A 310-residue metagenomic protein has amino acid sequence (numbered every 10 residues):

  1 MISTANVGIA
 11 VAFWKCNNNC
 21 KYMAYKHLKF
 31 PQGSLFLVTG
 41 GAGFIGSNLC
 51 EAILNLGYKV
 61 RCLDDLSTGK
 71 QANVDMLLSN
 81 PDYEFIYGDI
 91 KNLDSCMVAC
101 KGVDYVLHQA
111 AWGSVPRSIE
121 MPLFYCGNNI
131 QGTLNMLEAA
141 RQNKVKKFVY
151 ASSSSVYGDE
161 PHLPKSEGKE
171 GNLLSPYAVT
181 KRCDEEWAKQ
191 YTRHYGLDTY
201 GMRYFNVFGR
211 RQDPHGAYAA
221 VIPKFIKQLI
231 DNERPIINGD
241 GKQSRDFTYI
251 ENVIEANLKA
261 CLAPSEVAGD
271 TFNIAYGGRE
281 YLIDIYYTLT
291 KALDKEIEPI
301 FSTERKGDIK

Functional and structural regions predicted by a protein language model:
M1-A24: N-terminal [4Fe-4S]-dependent radical SAM core
A10, F85, T199-G201, T271 (+1 more regions): Conserved beta-strand scaffold positions in the cores of enzyme catalytic domains, especially in NTP/NDP-utilizing
M23-V207, C261: N-terminal Rossmann-like NAD(P)+-binding domain of SDR-like oxidoreductases, especially those catalyzing
Y25-F30, F36, L49-N55, G88-K91 (+1 more regions): C-terminal substrate-binding subdomain of Rossmann-fold SDR/epimerase-dehydratase oxidoreductases
D94-M97, D104, P116, L123 (+7 more regions): Residues in well-ordered alpha-helical elements
H108-Q109, Q212, Q228, Q243: Glutamine-centric residue-chemistry signal
C126, L174-E185, G216-P223, F247 (+1 more regions): Short-chain dehydrogenase/reductase
C183, W187, Y191, V221 (+3 more regions): Hydrophobic alpha-helix immediately C-terminal to the catalytic Tyr-X-X-X-Lys motif of short-chain
